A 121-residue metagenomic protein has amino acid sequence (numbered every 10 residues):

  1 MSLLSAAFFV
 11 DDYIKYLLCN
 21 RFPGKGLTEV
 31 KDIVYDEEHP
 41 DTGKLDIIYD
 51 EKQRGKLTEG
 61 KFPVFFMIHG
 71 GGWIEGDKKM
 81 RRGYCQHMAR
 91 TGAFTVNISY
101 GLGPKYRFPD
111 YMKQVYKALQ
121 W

Functional and structural regions predicted by a protein language model:
M1-S2: Compositionally biased, charge-rich terminal segments
A6-G60: N-terminal cap/lid segment of alpha/beta-hydrolase-fold proteins
I48, M67, W73, Q120-W121: Short, well-ordered beta-strand segments
D50-E51, P63, I98, P109: Proline-centered helix-kink/hinge sites
E51, G72, L102-P104: Feature marks short, surface-exposed loop/turn motifs that line or immediately flank catalytic pockets and channel
E59-G71: Short beta-strand element of the alpha/beta-hydrolase
V64, A89-V96: A fold-wide structural signal in alpha/beta-hydrolase
G76-K78, Y84, V96-W121: Catalytic nucleophile-loop/oxyanion-hole region of alpha/beta-hydrolase and closely related hydrolase-like folds
